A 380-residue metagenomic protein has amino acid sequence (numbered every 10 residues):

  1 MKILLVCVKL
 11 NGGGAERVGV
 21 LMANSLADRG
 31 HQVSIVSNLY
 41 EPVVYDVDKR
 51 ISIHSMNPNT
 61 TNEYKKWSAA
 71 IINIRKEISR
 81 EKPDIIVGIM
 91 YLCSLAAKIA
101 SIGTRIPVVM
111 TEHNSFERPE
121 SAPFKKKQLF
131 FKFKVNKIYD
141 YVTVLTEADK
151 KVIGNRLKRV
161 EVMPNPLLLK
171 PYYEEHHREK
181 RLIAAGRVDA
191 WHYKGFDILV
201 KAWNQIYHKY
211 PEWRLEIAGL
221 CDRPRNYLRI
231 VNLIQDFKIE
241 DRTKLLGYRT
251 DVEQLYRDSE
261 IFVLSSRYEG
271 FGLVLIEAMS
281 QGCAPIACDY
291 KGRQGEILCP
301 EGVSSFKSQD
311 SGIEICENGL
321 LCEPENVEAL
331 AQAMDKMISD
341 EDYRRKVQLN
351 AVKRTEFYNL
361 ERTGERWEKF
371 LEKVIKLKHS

Functional and structural regions predicted by a protein language model:
L4, E175-K194, V200-W203: Conserved donor-binding/catalytic core segment of Leloir-type glycosyltransferases
L5-G13, R17-G19, S25-K66, V152-G154 (+2 more regions): N-terminal strand-loop element at the rim of the active site of nucleotide-sugar-dependent glycosyltransferases
E16-L21, A190-Q205, L228, E328: A conserved mid-protein helix/loop that constitutes part of the nucleotide-sugar donor-binding site
Y40, G88-S94, E112: Short His-centered aromatic/hydrophobic patch
K137-Y172: Donor nucleotide-sugar binding/catalytic pocket of nucleotide-sugar-dependent glycosyltransferases
L228-G247: Nucleotide-activated donor-binding/catalytic signature segment of Leloir-type glycosyltransferases, i.e., the conserved
Y248, R267: Aromatic "clamp/platform" in nucleotide-sugar-dependent glycosyltransferases that forms part of the donor/acceptor
C299-V327, K336-E341: Conserved acidic donor-binding segment of nucleotide-sugar-dependent glycosyltransferases
